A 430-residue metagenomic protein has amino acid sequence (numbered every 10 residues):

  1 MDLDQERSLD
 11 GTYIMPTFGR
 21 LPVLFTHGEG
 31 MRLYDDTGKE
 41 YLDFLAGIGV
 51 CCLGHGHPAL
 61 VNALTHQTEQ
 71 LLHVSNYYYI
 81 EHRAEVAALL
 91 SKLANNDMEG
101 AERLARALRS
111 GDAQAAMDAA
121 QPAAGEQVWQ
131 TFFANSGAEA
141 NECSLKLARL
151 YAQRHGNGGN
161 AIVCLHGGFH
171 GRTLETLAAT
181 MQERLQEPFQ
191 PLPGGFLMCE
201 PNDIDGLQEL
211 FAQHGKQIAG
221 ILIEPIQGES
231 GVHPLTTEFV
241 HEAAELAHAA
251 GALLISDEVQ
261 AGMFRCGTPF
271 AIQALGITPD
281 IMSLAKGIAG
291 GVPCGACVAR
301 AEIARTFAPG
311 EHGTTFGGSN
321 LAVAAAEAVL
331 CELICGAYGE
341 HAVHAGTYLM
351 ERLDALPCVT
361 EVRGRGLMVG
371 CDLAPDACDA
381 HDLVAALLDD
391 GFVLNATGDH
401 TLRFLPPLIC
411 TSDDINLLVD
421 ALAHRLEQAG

Functional and structural regions predicted by a protein language model:
M1-G430: Conserved N-terminal phosphate-binding loop of PLP-dependent enzymes in the Aspartate aminotransferase
